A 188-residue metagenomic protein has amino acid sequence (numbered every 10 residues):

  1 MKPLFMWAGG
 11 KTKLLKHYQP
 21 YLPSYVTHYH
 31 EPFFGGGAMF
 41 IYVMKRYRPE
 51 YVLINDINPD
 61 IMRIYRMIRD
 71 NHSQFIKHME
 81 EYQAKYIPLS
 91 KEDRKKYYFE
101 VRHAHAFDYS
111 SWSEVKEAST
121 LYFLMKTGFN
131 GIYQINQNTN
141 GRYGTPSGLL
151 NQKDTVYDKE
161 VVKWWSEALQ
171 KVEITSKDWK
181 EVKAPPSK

Functional and structural regions predicted by a protein language model:
M1-H30, A38-M39, Y47: S-adenosyl-L-methionine
M1-L15, N71-K188: SAM-dependent nucleic-acid methyltransferase catalytic core
K11, L22, P32-F33, N58 (+2 more regions): Generic structural signal for well-ordered secondary structure
H17-Y21, Y42, R63-M67, L121-L124 (+1 more regions): Residue-level signal for well-ordered alpha-helical scaffold segments within enzymatic catalytic domains
Y18, Y29-V43, I54-N58, Y122-F129 (+2 more regions): Conserved proline-anchored active-site loop of SAM-dependent methyltransferases that bridges a beta-strand
P20-Y21, R46, R142, T155: Amphipathic, positively biased hydrophobic alpha-helical segments used for protein targeting and membrane insertion
Y21, G35, N138: Glycine/proline-rich, flexible active-site/cofactor-binding loop segments that harbor closely spaced acidic
S24-Y86: Conserved S-adenosyl-L-methionine
